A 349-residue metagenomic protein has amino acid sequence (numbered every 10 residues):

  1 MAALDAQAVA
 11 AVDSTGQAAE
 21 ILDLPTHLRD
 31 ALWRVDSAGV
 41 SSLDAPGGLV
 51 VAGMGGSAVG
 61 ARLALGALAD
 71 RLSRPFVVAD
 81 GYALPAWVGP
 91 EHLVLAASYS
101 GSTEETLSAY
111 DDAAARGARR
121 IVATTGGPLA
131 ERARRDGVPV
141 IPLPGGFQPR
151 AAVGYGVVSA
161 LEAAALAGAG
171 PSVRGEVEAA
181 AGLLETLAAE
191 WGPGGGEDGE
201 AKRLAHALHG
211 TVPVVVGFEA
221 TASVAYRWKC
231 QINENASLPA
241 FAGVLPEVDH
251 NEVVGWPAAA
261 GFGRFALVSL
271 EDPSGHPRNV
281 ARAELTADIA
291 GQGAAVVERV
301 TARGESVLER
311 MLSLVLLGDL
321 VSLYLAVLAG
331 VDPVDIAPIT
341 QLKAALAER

Functional and structural regions predicted by a protein language model:
Q7-D23, D30-G39, G47, F147 (+2 more regions): Active-site phosphate/pyrophosphate-binding segments
P25, R29, L65, V157-A164 (+6 more regions): Predominant activation on well-ordered alpha-helical scaffold segments within soluble catalytic domains
R29-G39, F76-P85: Helix-loop module immediately N-terminal to the HCX5R catalytic loop in PTP-like cysteine phosphatase domains
D44-L187, D272-A294: Glycine-rich phosphate-binding loops that contact phosphosugars or nucleotide phosphates
V78-D80, L238-D249, V296-E305: A generic structural motif
V254-I336: C-terminal active-site/capping subdomain that shapes the small-molecule cofactor and substrate pocket of enzyme
V334-R349: Short, small/acidic-rich helices and loops at N termini and domain boundaries of DNA replication/processing enzymes
